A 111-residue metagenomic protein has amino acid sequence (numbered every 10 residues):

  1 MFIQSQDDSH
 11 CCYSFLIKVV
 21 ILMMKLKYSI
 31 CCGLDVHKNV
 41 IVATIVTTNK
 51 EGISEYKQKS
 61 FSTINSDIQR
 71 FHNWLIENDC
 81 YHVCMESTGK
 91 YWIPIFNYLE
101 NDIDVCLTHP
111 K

Functional and structural regions predicted by a protein language model:
M1-K111: Phosphate- and other anionic-substrate recognition elements at nucleic-acid/protein interfaces
